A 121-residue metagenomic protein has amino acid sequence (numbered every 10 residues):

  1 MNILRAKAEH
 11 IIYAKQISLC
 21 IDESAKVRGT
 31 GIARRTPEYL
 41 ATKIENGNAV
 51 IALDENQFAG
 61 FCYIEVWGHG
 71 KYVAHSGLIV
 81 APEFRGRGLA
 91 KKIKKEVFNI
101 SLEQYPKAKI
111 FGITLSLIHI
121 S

Functional and structural regions predicted by a protein language model:
M1-I17: A short beta-loop-alpha structural element at the N-terminal edge of CoA-dependent acyl/N-acetyltransferase catalytic
M1-N2, D22-V27, G31: Secondary-structure boundary/capping micro-motif
R5-A8, V80, T114: Conserved residues at beta->alpha junctions
Y13-Q16, Y39, K92, E96: Alpha-helical elements of Rossmann-like donor-binding domains used by nucleotide-donor carbohydrate transfer enzymes
S18, R28-V80: A conserved beta-strand-loop-helix scaffold within acyl/acetyltransferase catalytic domains
V80, G86-S101: Conserved acetyl-CoA-binding loop-helix of GNAT-fold acetyltransferases
S101-L115: Conserved GNAT acetyl-CoA-binding A-motif
I118-I120: Conserved small/polar residues in nucleotide/adenosyl-binding loops
